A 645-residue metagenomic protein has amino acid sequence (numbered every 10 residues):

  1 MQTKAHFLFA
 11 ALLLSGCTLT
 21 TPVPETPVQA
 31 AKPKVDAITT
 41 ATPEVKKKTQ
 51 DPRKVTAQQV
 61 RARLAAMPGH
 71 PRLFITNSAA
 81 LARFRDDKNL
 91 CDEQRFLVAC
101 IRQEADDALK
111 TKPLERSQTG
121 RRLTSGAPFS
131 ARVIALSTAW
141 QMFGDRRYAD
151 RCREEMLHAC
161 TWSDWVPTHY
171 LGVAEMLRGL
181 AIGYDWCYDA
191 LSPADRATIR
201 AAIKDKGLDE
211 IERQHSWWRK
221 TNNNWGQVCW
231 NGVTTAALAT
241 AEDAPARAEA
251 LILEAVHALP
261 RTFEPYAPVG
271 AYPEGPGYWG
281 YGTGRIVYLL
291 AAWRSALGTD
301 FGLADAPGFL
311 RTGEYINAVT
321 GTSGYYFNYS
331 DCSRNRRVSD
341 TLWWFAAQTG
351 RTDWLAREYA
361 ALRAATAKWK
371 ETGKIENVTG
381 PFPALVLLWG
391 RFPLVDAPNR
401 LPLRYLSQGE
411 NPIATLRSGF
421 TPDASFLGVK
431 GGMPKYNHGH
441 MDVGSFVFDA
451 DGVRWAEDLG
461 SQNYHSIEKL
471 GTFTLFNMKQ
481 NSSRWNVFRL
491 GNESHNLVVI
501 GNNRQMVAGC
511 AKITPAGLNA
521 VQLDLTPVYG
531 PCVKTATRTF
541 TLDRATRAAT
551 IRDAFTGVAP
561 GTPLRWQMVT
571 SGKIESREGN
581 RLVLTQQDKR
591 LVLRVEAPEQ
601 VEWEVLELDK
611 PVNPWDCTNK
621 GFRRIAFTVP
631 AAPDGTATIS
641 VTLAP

Functional and structural regions predicted by a protein language model:
M1-L8: Bacterial N-terminal signal peptides that target proteins for export
F9-G16: Bacterial N-terminal signal peptides
T18-T20: Bacterial signal peptide processing site
V23-V35: Short, low-complexity, disordered segments immediately C-terminal to signal peptides in bacterial exported proteins
I38-D92: Extreme N-terminal leader/anchor segments
L64, R72-F74, S78-L81, D87-K88 (+3 more regions): Aromatic-lined, polymer-binding surfaces characteristic of secreted/periplasmic polysaccharide-degrading enzymes
T240, Y281-W455, T514-D524, F622 (+1 more regions): Carbohydrate-active enzyme catalytic cores, enriched for enzymes that act on polyanionic acidic polysaccharides
K368, K374-E376, S466-P645: CBM-like, beta-strand-rich accessory domains located in the C-terminal region of large, secreted polysaccharide-active
